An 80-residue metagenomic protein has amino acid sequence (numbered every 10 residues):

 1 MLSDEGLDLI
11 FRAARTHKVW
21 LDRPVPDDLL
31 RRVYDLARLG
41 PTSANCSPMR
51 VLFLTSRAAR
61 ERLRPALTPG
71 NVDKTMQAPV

Functional and structural regions predicted by a protein language model:
M1-L29: Specificity-determining recognition surfaces
L9, A13, R32, E61-P65: Charged/polar, solvent-exposed surface patches and flexible loops
R12, R38-L39: Residues at helix-coil transition
L21, G40-P41: Short helix-to-loop capping/linker segments positioned immediately adjacent to catalytic or ligand/cofactor-binding
L30-R38: A structural motif
L39, N45-V80: Glycine/small-residue-rich phosphate/adenosyl-binding loop
